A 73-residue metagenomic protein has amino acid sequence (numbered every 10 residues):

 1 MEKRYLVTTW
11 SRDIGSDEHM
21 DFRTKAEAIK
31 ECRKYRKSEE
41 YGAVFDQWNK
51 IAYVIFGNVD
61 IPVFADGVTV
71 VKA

Functional and structural regions predicted by a protein language model:
M1-E18, D46, K50: Short aromatic-glycine-(Arg/Gly/Cys) micro-motifs in beta-strand/loop hairpins
K3-Y5, E31, V68: Broad hydrophobic/π-residue packing in well-ordered secondary structure
T8-W10, R23, F64, V71: A structural detector for beta-sheet-dominated domains
W10-I14, F22-D46: A short, charged, amphipathic alpha-helix used as a generic interaction element across diverse proteins
Y35-A73: Short, mixed-charge low-complexity intrinsically disordered segments
